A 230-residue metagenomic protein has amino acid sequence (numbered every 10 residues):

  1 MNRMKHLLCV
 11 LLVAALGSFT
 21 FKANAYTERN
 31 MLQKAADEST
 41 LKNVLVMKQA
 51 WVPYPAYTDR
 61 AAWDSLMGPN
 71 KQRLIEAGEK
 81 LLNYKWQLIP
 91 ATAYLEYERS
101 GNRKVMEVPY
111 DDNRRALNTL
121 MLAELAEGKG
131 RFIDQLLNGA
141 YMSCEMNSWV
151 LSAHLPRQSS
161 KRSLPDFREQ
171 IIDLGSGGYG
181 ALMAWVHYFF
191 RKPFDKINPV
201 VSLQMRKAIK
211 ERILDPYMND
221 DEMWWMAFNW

Functional and structural regions predicted by a protein language model:
M1-E28: Bacterial Sec-dependent N-terminal signal peptides
Y26-E98: Low-complexity, Ser/Thr/Pro/Gly-enriched N-terminal "stalk/linker" regions
Q49-W51, S100-R114, L125, S160-G177 (+1 more regions): Solvent-exposed loop and edge beta-strand segments that line ligand/cofactor-binding and catalytic clefts
G78-I89, L136-H154, V201-W225: Long, well-ordered core segments of solenoidal/helical folds
D111-A126, N138-M142, G177-W185: Non-membrane alpha-helical segments in proteins
A126, M146, F189-P193: Alpha-solenoid helical repeat scaffolds
S163-W230: Active-site lining segments of carbohydrate-active enzymes
